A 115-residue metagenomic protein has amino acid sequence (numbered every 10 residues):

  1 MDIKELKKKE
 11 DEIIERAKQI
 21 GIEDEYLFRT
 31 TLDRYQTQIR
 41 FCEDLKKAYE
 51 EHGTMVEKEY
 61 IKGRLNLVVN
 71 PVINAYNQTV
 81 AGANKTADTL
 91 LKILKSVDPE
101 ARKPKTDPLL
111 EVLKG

Functional and structural regions predicted by a protein language model:
D2-Y26, T30, K85, K92-G115: Charge-dense (acidic/basic), low-complexity helical/coil segments that act as generic electrostatic interaction patches
R29-K103: Amphipathic alpha-helical protein-protein interaction segments
